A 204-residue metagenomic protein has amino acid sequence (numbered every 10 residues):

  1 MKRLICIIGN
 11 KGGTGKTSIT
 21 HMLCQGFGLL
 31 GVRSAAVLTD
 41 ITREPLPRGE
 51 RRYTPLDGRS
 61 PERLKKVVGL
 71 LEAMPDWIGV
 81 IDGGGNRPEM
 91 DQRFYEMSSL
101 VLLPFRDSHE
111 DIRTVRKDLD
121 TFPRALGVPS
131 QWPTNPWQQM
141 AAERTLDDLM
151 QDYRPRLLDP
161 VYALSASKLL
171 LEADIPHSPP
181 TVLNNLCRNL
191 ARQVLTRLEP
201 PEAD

Functional and structural regions predicted by a protein language model:
R3-T14, I19-V80, G84-E89, E172: P-loop/Walker-type NTP enzyme "switch/lid" segment
G13-T14, R43-P45, E110, T134 (+1 more regions): Flexible, glycine-rich phosphate/dinucleotide-binding loops and adjacent beta-alpha linkers at cofactor/substrate
H21, Q25-L29, D120, T196 (+1 more regions): Short, well-ordered alpha-helices that flank and scaffold nucleotide-derived cofactor binding pockets
R51-P55, D120-T121, R144-L146, P176-H177: Short, hinge-like loop/turn segments at secondary-structure boundaries
G84-D159: Conserved catalytic-core segment of NTP-binding enzymes
Q131-P133, E143-P179, C187, Q193: Beta-strand-loop-alpha "switch" segments that mediate conformational coupling across diverse proteins
P180-D204: Charged phosphate-binding loop/patch that engages nucleotide di/tri-phosphates or the phosphate backbone of nucleic
